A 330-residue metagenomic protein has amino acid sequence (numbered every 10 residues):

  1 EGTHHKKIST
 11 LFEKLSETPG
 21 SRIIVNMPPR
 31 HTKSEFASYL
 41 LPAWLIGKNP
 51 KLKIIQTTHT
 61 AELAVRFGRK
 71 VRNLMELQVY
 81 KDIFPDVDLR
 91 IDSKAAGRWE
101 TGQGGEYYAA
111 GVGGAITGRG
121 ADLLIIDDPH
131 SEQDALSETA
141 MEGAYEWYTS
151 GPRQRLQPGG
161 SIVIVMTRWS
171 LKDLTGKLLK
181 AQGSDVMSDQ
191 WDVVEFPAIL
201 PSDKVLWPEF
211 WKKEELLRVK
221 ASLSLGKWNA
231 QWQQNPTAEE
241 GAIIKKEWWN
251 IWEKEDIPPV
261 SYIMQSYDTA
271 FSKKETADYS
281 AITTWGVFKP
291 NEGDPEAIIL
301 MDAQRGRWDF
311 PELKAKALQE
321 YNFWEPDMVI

Functional and structural regions predicted by a protein language model:
E1-R22, D268: Pre-P-loop entry segment of helicase/translocase ATPase cores
G20-L41: Walker A/P-loop
T57-G113: Conserved nucleotide-state-sensing and coupling region of NTP-binding domains
A96-S150: Conserved RecA-like ASCE ATPase "motif II neighborhood" in helicase/translocase motors
T139-P201: ASCE P-loop NTPase helicase motor core
D203-T269: ATPase catalytic-site recognition across NTP-hydrolyzing enzymes
Y267-S280: An active-site-proximal beta-strand-loop segment
T283-I330: Nucleic-acid-processing active sites and adjacent nucleic-acid-binding tracks, predominantly divalent metal-dependent
